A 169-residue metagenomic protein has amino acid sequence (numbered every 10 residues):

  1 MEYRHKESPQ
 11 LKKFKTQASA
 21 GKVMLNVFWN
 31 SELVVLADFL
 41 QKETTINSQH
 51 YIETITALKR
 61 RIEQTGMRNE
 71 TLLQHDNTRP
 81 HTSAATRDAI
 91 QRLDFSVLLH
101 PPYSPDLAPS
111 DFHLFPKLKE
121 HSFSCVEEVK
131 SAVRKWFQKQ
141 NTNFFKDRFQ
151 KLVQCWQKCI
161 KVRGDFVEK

Functional and structural regions predicted by a protein language model:
M1-K169: Surface/interface recognition patches
